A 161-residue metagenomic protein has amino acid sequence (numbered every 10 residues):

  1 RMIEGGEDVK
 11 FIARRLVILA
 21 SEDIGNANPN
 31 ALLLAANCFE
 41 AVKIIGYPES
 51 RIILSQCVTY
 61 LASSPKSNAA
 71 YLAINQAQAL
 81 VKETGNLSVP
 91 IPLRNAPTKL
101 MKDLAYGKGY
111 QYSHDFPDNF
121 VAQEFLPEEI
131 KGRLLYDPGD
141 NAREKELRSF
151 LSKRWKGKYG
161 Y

Functional and structural regions predicted by a protein language model:
M2-F120, P127-Y161: Terminal-proximal interaction/regulatory segments of ATP-powered molecular machines
